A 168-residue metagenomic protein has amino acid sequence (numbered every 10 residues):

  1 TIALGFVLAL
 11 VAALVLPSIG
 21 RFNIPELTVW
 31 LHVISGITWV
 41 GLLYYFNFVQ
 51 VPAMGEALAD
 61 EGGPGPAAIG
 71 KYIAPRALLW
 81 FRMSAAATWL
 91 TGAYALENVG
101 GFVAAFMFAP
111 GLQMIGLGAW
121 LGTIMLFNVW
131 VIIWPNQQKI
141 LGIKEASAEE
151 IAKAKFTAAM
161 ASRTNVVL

Functional and structural regions predicted by a protein language model:
T1-L168: Polytopic transmembrane helical bundles with strong interfacial aromatic enrichment
